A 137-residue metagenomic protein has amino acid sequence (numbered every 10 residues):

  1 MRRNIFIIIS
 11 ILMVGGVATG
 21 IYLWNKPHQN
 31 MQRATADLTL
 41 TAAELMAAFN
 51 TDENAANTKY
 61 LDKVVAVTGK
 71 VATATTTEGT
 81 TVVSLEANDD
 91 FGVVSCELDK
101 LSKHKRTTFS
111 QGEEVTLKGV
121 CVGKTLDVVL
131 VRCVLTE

Functional and structural regions predicted by a protein language model:
M1-E137: OB-fold and OB-like single-stranded nucleic-acid-recognition modules and their adjacent interaction interfaces
